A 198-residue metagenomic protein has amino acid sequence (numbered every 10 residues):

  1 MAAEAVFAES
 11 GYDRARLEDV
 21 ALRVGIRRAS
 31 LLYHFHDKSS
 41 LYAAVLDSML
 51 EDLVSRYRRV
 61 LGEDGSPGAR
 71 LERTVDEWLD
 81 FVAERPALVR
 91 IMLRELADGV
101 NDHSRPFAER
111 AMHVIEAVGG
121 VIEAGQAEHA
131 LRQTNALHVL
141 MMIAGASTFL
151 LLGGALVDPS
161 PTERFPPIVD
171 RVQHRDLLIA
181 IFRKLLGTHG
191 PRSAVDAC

Functional and structural regions predicted by a protein language model:
M1, A43-R73, I115-V121: Amphipathic alpha-helical linker/stalk segments
A2-F7, W78, F182: Short hydrophobic clusters on alpha-helical segments that form packing/core surfaces in small helical domains
V6-S40, A44-V45: Helix-turn-helix
E9-D13, D64, R85, E128: Short coil/turn segments at alpha/beta junctions that flank glycine-rich nucleotide-binding fingerprints
S40, S55, R73, L79-E123 (+2 more regions): Short secondary-structure transition hinges
A43, D47, E51, D80 (+4 more regions): Generic alpha-helical structural context detector
A44, R58-R90, A136-I143, V172-R175 (+2 more regions): Hydrophobic alpha-helical connector segments
D80, E84, M112-E128, R132 (+1 more regions): C-terminal peripheral helix-coil segments that are non-catalytic and often amphipathic
